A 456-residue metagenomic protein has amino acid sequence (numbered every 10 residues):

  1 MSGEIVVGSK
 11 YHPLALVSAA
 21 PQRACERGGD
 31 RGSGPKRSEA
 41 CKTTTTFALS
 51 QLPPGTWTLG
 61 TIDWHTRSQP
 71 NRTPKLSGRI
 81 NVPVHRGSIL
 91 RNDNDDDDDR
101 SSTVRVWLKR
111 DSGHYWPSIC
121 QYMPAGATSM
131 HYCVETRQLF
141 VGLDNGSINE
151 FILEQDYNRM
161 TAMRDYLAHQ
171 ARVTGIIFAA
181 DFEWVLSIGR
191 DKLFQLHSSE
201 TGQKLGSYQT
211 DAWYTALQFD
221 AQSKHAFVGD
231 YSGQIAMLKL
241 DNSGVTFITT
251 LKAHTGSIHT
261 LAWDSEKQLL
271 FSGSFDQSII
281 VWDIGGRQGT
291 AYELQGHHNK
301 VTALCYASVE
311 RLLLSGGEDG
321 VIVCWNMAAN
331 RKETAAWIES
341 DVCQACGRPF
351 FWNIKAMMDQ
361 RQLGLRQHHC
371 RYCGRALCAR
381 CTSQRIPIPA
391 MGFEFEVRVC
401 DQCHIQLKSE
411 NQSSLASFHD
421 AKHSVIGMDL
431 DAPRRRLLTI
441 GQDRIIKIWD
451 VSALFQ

Functional and structural regions predicted by a protein language model:
S2-G3, E135-R137, D181-E183, Q222-K224 (+3 more regions): Short coil/turn segments that connect the beta-strands within blades of beta-propeller domains
G8-Y11, D98-S101, G142-N145, D181 (+6 more regions): Conserved strand-to-loop turn within each blade of WD40 beta-propeller repeats
H12-L16, S68, R79, P83-I89 (+6 more regions): Canonical WD40 repeat/beta-propeller blade segments in eukaryotic WD-repeat proteins
R72-P74, T103-P124, T136, D144-R164 (+14 more regions): Per-blade loop-tip surfaces of WD-repeat and WD-like beta-propellers in eukaryotic adaptors/scaffolds
T302-A329, M428-A432, R436-F455: Blade-level signature of beta-propeller repeat domains, shared across WD40, Kelch, NHL, RCC1 and BNR/Asp-box propellers
V342, H369, L377, V399: The −1 position to Zn-ligating cysteines in a subset of zinc-ribbon hairpins
R371-A390: Cys/His-coordinated zinc-finger cores
